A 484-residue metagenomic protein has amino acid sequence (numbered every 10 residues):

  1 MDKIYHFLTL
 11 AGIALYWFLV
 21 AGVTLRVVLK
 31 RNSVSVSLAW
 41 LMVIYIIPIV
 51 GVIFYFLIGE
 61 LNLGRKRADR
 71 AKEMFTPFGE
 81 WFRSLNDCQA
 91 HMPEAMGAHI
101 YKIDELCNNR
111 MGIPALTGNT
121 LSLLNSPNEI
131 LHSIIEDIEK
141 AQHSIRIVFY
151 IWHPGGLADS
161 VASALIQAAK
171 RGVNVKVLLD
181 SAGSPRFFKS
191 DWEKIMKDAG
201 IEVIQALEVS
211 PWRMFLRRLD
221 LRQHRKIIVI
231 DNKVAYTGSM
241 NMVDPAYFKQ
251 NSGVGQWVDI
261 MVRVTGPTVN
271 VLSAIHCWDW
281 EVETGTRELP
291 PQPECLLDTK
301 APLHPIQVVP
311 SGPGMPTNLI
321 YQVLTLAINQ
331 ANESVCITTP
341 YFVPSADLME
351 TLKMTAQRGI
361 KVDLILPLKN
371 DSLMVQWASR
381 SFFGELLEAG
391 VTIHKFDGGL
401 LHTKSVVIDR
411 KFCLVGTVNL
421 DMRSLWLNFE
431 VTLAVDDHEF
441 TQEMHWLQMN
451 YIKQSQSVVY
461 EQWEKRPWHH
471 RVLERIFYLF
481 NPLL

Functional and structural regions predicted by a protein language model:
M1-Q322, L326, Q330, M354 (+7 more regions): N-terminal localization/anchoring segments of enzymes in phospholipid and broader phosphate metabolism
D259, T338-T339: A short, conserved beta-strand element enriched in hydrophobic/aromatic residues
Y341-D363, P367, S372: Helical hairpin unit composed of two closely spaced alpha helices linked by a short loop
D347-M349, Q376-A378, V407-I408: Histidine/acidic-residue-rich catalytic or RNA/ligand-binding cores of hydrolases and nuclease-related proteins
I393-D397: Active-site donor-binding acidic/aromatic loop of nucleotide-activated sugar and phosphosugar transferases involved
K404: Catalytic-core elements of nucleic-acid end-processing and repair enzymes
